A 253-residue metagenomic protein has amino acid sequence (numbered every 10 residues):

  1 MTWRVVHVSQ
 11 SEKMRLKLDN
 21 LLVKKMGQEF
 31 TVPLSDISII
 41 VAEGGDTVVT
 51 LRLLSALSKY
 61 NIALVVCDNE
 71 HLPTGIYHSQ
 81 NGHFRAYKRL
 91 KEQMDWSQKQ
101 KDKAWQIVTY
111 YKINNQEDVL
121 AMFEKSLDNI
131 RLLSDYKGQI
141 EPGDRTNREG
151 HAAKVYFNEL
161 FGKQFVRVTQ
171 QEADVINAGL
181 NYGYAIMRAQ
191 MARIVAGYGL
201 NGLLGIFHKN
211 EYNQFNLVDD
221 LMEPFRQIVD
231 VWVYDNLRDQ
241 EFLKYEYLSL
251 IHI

Functional and structural regions predicted by a protein language model:
M1-E29: N-terminal, Lys/Arg-enriched amphipathic/low-complexity engagement segments that precede the first folded domain
T2-V5, S9-E12, K59, H71-I251: Active-site helix-to-loop segments that bind/position phosphate- or nucleotide-bearing substrates and donors across
S35-R85: Glycine/small-residue-rich interface belts in oligomeric ring/scaffold proteins and their assembly partners
